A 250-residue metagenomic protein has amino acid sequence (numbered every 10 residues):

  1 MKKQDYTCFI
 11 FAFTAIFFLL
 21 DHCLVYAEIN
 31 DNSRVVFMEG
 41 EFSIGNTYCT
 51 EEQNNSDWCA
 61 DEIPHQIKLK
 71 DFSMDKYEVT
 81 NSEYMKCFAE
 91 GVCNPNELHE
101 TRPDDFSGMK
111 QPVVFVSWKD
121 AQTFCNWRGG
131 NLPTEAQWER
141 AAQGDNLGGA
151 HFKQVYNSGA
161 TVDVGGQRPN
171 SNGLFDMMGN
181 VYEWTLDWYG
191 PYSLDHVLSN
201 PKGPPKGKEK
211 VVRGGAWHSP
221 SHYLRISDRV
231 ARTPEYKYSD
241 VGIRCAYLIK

Functional and structural regions predicted by a protein language model:
K2-N94, W118-K119, N146, V211 (+2 more regions): Short, compositionally biased
V36-F37, E41-D57, N94, E100-V230 (+1 more regions): Functional-site microenvironments in short loops/helix caps that host divalent-cation chemistry
